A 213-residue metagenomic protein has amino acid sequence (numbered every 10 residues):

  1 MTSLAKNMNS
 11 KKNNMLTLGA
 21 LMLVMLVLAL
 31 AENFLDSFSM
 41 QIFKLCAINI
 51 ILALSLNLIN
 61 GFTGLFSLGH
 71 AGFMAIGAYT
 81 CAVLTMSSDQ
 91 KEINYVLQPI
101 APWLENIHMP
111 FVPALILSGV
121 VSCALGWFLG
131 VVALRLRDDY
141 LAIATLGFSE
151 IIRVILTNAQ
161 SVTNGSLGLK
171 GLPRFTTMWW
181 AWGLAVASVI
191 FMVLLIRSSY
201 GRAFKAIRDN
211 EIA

Functional and structural regions predicted by a protein language model:
T2-A213: Transmembrane alpha-helices and adjacent helix-loop boundaries
